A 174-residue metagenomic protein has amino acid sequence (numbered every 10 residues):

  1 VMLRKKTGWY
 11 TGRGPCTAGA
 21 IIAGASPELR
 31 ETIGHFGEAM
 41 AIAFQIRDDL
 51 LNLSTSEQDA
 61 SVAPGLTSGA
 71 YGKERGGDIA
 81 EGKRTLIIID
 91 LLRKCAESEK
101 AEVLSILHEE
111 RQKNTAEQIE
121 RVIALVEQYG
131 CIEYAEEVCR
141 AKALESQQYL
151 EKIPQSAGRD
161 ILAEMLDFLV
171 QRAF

Functional and structural regions predicted by a protein language model:
V1-F174: All-alpha prenyltransferase/terpene-synthase fold signal
